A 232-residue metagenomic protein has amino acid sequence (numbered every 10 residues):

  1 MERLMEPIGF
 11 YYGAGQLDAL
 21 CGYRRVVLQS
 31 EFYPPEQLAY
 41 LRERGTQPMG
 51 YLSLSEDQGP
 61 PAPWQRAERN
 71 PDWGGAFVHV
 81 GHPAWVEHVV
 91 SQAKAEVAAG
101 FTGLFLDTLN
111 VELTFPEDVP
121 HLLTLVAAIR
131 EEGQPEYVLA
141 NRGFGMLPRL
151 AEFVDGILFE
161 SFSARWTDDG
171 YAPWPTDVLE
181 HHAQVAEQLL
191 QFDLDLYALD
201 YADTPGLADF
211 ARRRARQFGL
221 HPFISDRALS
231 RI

Functional and structural regions predicted by a protein language model:
M1-I232: Glycan-processing catalytic domains of CAZymes
